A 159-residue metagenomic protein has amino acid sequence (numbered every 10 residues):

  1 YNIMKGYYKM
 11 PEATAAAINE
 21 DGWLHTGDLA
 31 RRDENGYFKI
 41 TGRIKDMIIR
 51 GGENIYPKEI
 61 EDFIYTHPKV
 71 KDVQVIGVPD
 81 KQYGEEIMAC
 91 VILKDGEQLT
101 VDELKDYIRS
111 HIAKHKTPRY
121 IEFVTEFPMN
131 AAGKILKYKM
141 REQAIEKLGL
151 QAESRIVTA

Functional and structural regions predicted by a protein language model:
Y1-N2: Alpha-helix/helix-capping structural signal
K5-G6, P11-A16, D21, L29-K116 (+4 more regions): AMP-binding/adenylate-forming catalytic core of the ANL superfamily
E142-A159: Acidic/polar alpha-helix N-cap and adjacent early helical turns within long charge-rich amphipathic helices/linkers
